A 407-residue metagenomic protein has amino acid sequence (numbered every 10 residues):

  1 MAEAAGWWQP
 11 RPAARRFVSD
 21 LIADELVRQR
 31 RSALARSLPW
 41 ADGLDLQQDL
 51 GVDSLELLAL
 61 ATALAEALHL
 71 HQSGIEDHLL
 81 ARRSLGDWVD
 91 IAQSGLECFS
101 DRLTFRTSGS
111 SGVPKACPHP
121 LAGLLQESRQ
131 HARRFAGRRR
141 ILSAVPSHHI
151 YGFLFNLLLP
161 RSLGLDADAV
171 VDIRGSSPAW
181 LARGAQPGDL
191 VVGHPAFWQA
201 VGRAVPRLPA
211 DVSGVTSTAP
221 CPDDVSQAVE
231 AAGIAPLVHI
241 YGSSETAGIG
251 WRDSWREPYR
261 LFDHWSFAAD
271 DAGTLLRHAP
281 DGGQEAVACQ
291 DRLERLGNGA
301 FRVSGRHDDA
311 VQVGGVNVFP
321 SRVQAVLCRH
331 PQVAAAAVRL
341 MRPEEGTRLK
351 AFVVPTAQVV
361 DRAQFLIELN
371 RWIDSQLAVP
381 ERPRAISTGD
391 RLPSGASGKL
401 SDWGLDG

Functional and structural regions predicted by a protein language model:
M1-P39, L103, G137: Thiotemplate assembly-line natural product biosynthesis machinery
P39-L68, R83: Phosphopantetheine-attachment site and its flanking helix in carrier
G74-D87, L377-K399: AMP-binding/adenylate-forming catalytic domain of the ANL superfamily
R102-R129: Conserved AMP-binding A3 loop
Q126-R140, H148-L190: Conserved AMP-binding/adenylation subdomain of ANL enzymes
G202-R256: Gly/Ser/Thr-rich phosphate-binding loop
W255, W265-E294, A300: AMP-binding/adenylate-forming core of the ANL superfamily
Q290-E381: AMP-binding/adenylate-forming catalytic core of the ANL superfamily
